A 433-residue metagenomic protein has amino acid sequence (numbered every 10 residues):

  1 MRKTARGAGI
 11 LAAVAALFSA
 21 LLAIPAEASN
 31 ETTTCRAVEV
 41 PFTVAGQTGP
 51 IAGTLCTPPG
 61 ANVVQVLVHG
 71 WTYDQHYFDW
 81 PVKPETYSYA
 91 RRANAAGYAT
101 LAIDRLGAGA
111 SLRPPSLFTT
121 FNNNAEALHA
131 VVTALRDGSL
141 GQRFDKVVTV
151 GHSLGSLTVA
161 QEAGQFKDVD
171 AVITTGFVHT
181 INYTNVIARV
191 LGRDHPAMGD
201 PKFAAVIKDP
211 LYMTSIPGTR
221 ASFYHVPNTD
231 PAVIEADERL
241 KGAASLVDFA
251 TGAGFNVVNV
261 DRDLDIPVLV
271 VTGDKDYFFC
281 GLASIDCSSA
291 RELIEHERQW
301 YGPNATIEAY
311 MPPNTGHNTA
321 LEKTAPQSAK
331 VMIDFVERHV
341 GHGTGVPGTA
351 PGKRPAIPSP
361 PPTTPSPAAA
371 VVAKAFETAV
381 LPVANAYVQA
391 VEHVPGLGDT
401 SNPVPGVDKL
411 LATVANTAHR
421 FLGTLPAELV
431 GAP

Functional and structural regions predicted by a protein language model:
A28-T32, N185-G218, V226, G341-P433: Composition-driven, intrinsically disordered low-complexity tracts enriched in small residues
E31-G60: N-terminal cap/lid segment of alpha/beta-hydrolase-fold proteins
G60-Y98: Short, surface-exposed "cap/lid" segments of acyl-processing enzymes
F118-S139: Alpha/beta-hydrolase active-site loop
L140-S153: Alpha/beta-hydrolase fold nucleophile elbow
H152, A160-K241: Alpha/beta-hydrolase-fold enzymes
L264, V270-T272: Short beta-strand/loop motif that positions the catalytic acidic residue of the alpha/beta-hydrolase fold
A305-P358: Catalytic active-site module of serine/aspartate enzymes centered on a nucleophile-bearing elbow/loop
